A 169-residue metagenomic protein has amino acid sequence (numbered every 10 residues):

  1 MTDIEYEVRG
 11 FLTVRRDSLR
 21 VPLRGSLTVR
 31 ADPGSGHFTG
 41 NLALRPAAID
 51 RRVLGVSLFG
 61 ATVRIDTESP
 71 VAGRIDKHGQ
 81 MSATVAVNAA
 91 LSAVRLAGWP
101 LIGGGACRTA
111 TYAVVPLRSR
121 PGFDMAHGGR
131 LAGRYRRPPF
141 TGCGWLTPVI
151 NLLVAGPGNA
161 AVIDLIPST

Functional and structural regions predicted by a protein language model:
M1-T169: Extracytosolic secretory-pathway proteins
